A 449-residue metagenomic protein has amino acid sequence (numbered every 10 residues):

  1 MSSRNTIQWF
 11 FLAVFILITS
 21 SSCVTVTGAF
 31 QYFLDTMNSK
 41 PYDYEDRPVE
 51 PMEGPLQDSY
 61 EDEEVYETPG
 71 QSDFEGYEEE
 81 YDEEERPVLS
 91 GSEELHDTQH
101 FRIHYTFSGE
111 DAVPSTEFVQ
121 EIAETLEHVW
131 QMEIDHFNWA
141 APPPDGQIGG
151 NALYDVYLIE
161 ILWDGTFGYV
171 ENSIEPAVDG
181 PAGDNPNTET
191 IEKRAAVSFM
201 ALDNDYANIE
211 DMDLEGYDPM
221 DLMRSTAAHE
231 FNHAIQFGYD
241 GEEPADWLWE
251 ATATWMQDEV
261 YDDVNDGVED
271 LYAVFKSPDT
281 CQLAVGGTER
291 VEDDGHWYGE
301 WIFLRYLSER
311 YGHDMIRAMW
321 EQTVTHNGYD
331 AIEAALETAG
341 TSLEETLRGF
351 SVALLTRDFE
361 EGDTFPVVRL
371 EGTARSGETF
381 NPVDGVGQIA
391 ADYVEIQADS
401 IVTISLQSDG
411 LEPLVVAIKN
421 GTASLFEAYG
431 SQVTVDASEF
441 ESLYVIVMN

Functional and structural regions predicted by a protein language model:
S2-F10: Bacterial N-terminal signal peptides that target proteins for export
S2-S3, S21, S59, S72: Serine residues within intrinsically disordered or low-complexity segments
F11-S21: Bacterial N-terminal signal peptides
V24-V26: Bacterial signal peptide processing site
F30-A152: N-terminal module-boundary/linker segments of secreted carbohydrate-active enzymes
L95-A245, T252, D263-N265: Juxtacatalytic substrate-recognition/specificity segment
G183-A195, D221-S225, G241-R310, D314 (+1 more regions): Acidic/His/Gly-enriched intrinsically disordered linker/tail segments that often contain short helix/coil "MoRF-like"
T325-N449: Beta/coil-rich, acidic/histidine-enriched accessory regions frequently appended to metallopeptidases
